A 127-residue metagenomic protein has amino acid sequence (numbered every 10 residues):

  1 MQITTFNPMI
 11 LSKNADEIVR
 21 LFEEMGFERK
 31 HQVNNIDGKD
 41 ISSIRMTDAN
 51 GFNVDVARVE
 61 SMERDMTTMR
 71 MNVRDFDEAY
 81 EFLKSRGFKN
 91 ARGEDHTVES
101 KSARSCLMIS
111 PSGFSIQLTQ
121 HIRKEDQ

Functional and structural regions predicted by a protein language model:
Q2, M9-G51: Core segments of cupin and vicinal oxygen chelate
T4-N14, I44, V59-R86, R104-I109 (+1 more regions): Vicinal oxygen chelate
I18-V19, N53, Y80, S115: Internal amphipathic alpha-helical segments of the cytochrome P450 catalytic fold
E23-M25, T47, N53, T68 (+2 more regions): A general secondary-structure boundary signal
Q32-N34, E81-Q127: Vicinal oxygen chelate
D37-K39, E63, E99-K101: Short secondary-structure capping/turn micro-motifs that flank functional sites
V54-R58: A short acidic-to-branched-hydrophobic micro-motif
